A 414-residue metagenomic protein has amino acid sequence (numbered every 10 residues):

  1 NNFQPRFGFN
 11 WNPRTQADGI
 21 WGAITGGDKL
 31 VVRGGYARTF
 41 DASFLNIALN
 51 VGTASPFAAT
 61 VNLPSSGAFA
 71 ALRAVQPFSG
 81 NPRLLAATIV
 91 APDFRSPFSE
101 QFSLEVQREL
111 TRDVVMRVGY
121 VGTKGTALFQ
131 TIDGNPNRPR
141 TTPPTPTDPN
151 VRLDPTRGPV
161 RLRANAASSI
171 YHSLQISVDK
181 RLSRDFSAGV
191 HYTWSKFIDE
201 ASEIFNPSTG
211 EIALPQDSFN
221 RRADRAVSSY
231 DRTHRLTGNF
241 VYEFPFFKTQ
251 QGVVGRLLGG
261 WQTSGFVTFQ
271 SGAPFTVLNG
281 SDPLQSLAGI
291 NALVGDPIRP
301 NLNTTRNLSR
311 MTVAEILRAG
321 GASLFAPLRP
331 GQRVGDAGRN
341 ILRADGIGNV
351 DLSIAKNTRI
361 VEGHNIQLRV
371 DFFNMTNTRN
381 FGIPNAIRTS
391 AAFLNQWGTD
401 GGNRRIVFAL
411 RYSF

Functional and structural regions predicted by a protein language model:
N1, T25, G67-F69, G80-F102 (+1 more regions): Short, solvent-exposed micro-motifs at the edges of structured domains
N1-G27, S208: Signature of Gram-negative outer-membrane beta-barrel scaffolds
W11, R38, I383: Residues that line or immediately flank small-molecule/substrate-binding pockets and catalytic motifs
R14, T39-F40, M375-N377: Acidic glycine-/aspartate-rich tracts in secreted/extracellular proteins
A17-D18, A23-S66, T126-D133, T263-A273: Surface-exposed extracellular loop regions of Gram-negative outer-membrane beta-barrel proteins, predominantly
P77: Cofactor-binding active-site loop characterized by glycine-rich and histidine/acidic residues
